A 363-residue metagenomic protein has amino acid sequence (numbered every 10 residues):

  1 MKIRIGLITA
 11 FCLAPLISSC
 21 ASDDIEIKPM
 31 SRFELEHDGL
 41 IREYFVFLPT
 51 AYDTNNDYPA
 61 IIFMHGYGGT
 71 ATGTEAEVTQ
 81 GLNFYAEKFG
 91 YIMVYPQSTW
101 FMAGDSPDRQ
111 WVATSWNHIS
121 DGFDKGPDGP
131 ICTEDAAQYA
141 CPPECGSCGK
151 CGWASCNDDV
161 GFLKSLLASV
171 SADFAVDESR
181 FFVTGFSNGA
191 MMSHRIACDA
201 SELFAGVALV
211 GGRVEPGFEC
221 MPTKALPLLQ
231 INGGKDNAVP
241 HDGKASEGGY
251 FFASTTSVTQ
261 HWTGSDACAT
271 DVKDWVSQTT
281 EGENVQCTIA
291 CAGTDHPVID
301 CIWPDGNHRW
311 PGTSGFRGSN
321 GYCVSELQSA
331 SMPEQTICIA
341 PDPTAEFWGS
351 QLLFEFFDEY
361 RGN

Functional and structural regions predicted by a protein language model:
M1-L7: Bacterial N-terminal signal peptides that target proteins for export
I8-P15: Bacterial N-terminal signal peptides
C20-A60, G73-I92, S155, F181-A208 (+7 more regions): A domain-start/cap signature at the N-terminus of enzymes
H37-F45, N55-F182, R195, D199 (+2 more regions): Serine-hydrolase catalytic machinery in alpha/beta-hydrolase-like enzymes
A51-Y52, Y67-G69, T99-M102, S106 (+4 more regions): Acidic glycine-/aspartate-rich tracts in secreted/extracellular proteins
M64-G69, A168-F174, F186-S193, A197-C198 (+5 more regions): Cell-envelope and extracellular/periplasmic
E87, A205-D295, I299-H308: The feature captures the conserved acid-bearing segment of alpha/beta-hydrolase catalytic domains
C141-C151, T263-N363: Alpha/beta-hydrolase-fold serine-hydrolase catalytic core, especially in secreted/extracellular enzymes
